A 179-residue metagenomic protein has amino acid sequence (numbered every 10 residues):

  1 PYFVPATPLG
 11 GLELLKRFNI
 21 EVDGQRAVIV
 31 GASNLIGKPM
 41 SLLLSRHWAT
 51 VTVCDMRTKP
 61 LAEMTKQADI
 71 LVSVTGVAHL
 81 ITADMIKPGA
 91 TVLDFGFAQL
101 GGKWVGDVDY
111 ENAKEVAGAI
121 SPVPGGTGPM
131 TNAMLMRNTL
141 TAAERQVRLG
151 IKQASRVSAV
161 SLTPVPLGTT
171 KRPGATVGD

Functional and structural regions predicted by a protein language model:
P1-K87, T91: Glycine-rich phosphate/diphosphate-binding loop of Rossmann-like nucleotide-binding domains
P5, W48, N112, V116-G118 (+4 more regions): Residue-level detector of intrinsically disordered, flexible termini and proteolytic processing junctions
V53-T141, R145-R148: Rossmann-like adenosine-cofactor binding region
M130-P164, A175-D179: C-terminal helix-to-coil terminal segments
